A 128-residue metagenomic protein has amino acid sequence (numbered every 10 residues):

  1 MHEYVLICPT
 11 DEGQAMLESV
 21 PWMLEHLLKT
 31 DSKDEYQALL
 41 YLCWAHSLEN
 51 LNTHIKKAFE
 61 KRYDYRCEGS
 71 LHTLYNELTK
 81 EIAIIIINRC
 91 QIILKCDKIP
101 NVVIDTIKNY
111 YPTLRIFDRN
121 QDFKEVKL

Functional and structural regions predicted by a protein language model:
M1-C90, D97-L128: Acidic (Asp/Glu-rich) sequence patches and key acidic residues that form negatively charged surfaces used
